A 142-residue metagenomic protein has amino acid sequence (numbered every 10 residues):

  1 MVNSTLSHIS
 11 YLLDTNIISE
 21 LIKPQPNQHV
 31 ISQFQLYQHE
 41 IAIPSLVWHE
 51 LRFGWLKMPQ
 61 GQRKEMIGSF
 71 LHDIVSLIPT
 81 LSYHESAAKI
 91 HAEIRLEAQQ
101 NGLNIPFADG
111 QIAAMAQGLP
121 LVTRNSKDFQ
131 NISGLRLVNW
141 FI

Functional and structural regions predicted by a protein language model:
M1-I43, L56-H72: Short, well-structured N-terminal submotif of metal-dependent ribonuclease cores
V2-L6, F53, L77-R124: Active-site neighborhoods of divalent-metal-dependent phosphate/nucleic-acid chemistry enzymes
S10, G110-I142: Acidic, metal-binding active-site segment of PIN/NYN-like and related structure-specific nucleases
I17-I18, V47, A87, Q111-I112 (+1 more regions): Alpha-helix capping/helix-boundary segments
E20-L21, G54, H91, I132 (+1 more regions): Residues that scaffold the ATP/ADP-binding catalytic core of kinase and kinase-like folds
H39-E40, I78, L119, L135: A structural micro-motif
S45-V47, H84, N125, F141: Residues at the C-termini of beta-strands that transition into short coil/loop
M58-Q62, A98-Q99, V138-I142: Short, hinge-like loop/turn segments at secondary-structure boundaries
